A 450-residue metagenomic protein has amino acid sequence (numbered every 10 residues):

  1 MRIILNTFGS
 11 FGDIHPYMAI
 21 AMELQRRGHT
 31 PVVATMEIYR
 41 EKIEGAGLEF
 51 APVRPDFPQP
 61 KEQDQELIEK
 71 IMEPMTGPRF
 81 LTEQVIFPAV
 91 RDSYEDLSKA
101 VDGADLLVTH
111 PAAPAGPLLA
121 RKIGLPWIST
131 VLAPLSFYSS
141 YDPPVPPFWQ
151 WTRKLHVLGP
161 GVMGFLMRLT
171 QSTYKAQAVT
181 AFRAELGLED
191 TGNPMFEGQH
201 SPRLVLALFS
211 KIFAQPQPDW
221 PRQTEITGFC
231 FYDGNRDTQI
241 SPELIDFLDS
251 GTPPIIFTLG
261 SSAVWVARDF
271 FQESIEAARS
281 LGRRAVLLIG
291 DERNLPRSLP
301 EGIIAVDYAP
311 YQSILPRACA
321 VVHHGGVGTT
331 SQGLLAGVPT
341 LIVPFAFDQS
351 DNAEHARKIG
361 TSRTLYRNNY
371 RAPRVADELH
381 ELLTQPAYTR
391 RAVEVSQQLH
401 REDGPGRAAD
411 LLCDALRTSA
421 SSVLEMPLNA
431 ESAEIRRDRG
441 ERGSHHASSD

Functional and structural regions predicted by a protein language model:
M1-A51: N-terminal subdomain of nucleotide-sugar transferases
A34-P78, W151-T152, H156-G159: Conserved nucleotide-sugar phosphate-binding/catalytic loop shared by glycosyltransferases and other
E66-G116, V157-F196, H200-S201: Conserved nucleotide-sugar donor-binding subdomain of glycosyltransferases
P88-V157, I212-F213: Conserved nucleotide-sugar donor-interacting segment of glycosyltransferase catalytic cores, predominantly GT-B
G103, A372-A433, R439-H446: C-terminal amphipathic helix plus adjacent low-complexity, charged tail appended to glycosyltransferase catalytic
L106-T109, D307-H355: A donor-sugar binding/catalytic signature common to diverse glycosyltransferases and related nucleotide-sugar
I212-A320: Donor-nucleotide binding loops and adjacent catalytic segments primarily of GT-B fold Leloir glycosyltransferases
F347-E378, R390: Change "using UDP/GDP/dTDP sugars" to "using nucleotide sugars
